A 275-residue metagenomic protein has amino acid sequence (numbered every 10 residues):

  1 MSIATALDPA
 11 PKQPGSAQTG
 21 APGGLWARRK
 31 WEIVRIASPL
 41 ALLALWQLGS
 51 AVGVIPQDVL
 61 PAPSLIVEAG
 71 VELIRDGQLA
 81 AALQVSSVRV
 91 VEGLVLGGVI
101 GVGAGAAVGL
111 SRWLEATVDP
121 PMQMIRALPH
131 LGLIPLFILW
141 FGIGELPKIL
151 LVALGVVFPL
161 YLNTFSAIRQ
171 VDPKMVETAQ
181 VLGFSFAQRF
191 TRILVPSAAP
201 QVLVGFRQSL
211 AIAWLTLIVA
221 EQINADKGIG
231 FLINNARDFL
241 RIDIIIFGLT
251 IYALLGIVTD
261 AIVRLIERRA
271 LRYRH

Functional and structural regions predicted by a protein language model:
M1-L40, A261-H275: Transmembrane alpha-helical segments of polytopic membrane transport and secretion proteins
G20-R29, V52-V95: Periplasmic/extracellular loop-to-transmembrane helix junction in inner-membrane transport proteins
V67, D76, A80, Q84 (+9 more regions): Alpha-helical membrane-protein architecture signal
E92-M122: Transmembrane-helix boundary motif in ABC transporter permease subunits
P120, N163-Q208, I233: Short cytoplasmic-facing helical segments at TM-TM junctions of multi-pass membrane proteins
Q123-P159, S166-A167: Generic hydrophobic transmembrane alpha-helix motif, especially the helices
L150, L154, F186-A220, D243-F247 (+2 more regions): Transmembrane alpha-helices
I229-L265: Hydrophobic alpha-helical transmembrane segments of polytopic membrane proteins
